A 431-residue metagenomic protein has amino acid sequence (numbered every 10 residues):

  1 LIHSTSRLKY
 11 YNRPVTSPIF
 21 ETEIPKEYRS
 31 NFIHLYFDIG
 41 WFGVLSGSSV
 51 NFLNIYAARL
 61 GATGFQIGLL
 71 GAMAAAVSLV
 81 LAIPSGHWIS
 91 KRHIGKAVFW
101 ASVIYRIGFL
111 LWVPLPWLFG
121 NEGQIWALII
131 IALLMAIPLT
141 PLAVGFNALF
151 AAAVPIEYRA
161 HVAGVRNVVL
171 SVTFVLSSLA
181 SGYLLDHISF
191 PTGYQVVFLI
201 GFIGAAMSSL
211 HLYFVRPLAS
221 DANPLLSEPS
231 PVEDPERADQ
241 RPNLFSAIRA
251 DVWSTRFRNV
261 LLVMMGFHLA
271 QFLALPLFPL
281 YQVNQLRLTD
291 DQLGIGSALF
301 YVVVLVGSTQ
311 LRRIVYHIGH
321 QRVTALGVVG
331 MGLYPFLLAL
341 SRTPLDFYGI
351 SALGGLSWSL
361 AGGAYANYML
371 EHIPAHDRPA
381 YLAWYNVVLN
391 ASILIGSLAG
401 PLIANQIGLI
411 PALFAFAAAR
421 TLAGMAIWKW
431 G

Functional and structural regions predicted by a protein language model:
R13-R29, A219-L262: Juxtamembrane intracellular "pre-TM" segments in multi-pass secondary transporters
P14-V80, Y105, R256-G296: Helix-loop boundary and gating motifs at the non-cytosolic
I55, R59, V113-F119, F174-Q195 (+1 more regions): Transmembrane alpha-helix termini and helix-breaking/packing motifs in multi-pass membrane transporters
G64-F65, I156-V165, D290, A375-Y385: Loop-to-transmembrane helix entry/capping segments in MFS-fold secondary transporters and related SLC/MFSD carriers
L81-I94, L185, G307-H320, A404: Helix-to-loop junctions at the C-terminal end of transmembrane segments in multipass secondary transporters
A97-W112, R322-F336: Structural signature of the two symmetry-related core transmembrane helices
P114-I131, A339-I350: Helix-loop junctions at membrane interfaces in 12-TM secondary transporters
P141-V154, L360-I373: Intracellular juxtamembrane helix-capping segments at the cytosolic ends of symmetry-related transmembrane helices
